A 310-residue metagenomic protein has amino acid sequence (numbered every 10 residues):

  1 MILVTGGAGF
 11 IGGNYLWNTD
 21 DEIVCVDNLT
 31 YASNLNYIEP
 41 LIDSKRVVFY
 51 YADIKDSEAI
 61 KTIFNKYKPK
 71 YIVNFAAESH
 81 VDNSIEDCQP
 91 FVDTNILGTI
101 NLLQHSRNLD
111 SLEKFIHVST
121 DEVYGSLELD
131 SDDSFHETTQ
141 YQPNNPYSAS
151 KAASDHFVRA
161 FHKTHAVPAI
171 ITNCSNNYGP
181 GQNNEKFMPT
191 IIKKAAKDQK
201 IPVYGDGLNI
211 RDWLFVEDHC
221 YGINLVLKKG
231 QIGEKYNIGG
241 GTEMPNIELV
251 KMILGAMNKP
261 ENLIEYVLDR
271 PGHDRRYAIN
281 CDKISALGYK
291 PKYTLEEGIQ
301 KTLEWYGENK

Functional and structural regions predicted by a protein language model:
M1-N177, K301: N-terminal Rossmann-like NAD(P)+-binding domain of SDR-like oxidoreductases, especially those catalyzing
S33, E58, G125-L127, G181 (+3 more regions): Activation segment
A52, N101, P189, A195-K310: C-terminal substrate-binding subdomain of Rossmann-fold SDR/epimerase-dehydratase oxidoreductases
A59, E86, P90, L97 (+4 more regions): Residue-level recognition of oxygen-bearing side chains
S126-E128, P180-Q182, K186, K283: Short beta-loop-alpha junction of Rossmann-like oxidoreductase domains
A153, F157, F161, I191 (+2 more regions): Hydrophobic alpha-helix immediately C-terminal to the catalytic Tyr-X-X-X-Lys motif of short-chain
T164-P168, N184-E185, K229-G230: Short coil/turn segments at alpha/beta junctions that flank glycine-rich nucleotide-binding fingerprints
